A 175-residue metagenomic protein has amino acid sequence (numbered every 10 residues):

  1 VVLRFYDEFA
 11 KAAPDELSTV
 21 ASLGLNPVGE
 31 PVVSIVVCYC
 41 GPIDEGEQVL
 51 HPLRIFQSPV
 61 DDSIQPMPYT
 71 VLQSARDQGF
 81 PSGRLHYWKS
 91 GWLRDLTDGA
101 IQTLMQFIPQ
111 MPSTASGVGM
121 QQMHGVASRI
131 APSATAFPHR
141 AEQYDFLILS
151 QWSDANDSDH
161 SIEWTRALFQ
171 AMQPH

Functional and structural regions predicted by a protein language model:
V1-H175: Soluble FAD-dependent oxygen oxidases
